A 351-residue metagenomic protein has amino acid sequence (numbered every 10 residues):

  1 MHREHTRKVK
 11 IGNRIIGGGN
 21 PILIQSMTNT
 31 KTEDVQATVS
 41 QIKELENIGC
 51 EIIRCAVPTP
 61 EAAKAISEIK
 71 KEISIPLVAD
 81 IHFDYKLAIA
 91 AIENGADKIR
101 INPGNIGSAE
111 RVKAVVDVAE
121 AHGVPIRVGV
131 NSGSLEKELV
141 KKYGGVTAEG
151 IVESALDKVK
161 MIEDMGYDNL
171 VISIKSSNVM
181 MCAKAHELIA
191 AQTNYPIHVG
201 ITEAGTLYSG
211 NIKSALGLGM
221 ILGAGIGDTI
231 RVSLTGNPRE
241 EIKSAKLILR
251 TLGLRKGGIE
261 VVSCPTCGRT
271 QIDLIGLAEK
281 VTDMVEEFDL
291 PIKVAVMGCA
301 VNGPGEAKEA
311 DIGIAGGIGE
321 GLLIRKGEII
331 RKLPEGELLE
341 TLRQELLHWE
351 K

Functional and structural regions predicted by a protein language model:
M1-M27, E120, D283: N-terminal amphipathic alpha-helix/helix-capping segment at the start of soluble metabolic enzymes
G19-A37, A56, I75-F83, L139-V152 (+1 more regions): Active-site mouth loops of central-metabolism enzymes
I22-T28, I53-C55, L77-I81, I99-I101 (+6 more regions): Hydrophobic faces of well-ordered beta-strands that scaffold small-molecule active sites in alpha/beta enzyme cores
N29, D34-V35, E46-I69, R100-S108 (+1 more regions): Glycine-rich, proline-tolerant flexible connector loops at the mouths of alpha/beta enzymes
P60-I81, A114-I126, L188-I197, V281-D283: Alpha-helix-loop-beta-strand connector modules within alpha/beta enzyme cores
E72-I75, E93-I99, E120-G123, A190-P196 (+3 more regions): Glycine-enriched alpha-helix->loop->beta-strand junction motifs that scaffold or abut catalytic
K86-R127: Hydrophobic or amphipathic alpha-helical targeting/insertion segments
N131, L139-E286: Catalytic alpha/beta core domains of metabolic enzymes, predominantly
